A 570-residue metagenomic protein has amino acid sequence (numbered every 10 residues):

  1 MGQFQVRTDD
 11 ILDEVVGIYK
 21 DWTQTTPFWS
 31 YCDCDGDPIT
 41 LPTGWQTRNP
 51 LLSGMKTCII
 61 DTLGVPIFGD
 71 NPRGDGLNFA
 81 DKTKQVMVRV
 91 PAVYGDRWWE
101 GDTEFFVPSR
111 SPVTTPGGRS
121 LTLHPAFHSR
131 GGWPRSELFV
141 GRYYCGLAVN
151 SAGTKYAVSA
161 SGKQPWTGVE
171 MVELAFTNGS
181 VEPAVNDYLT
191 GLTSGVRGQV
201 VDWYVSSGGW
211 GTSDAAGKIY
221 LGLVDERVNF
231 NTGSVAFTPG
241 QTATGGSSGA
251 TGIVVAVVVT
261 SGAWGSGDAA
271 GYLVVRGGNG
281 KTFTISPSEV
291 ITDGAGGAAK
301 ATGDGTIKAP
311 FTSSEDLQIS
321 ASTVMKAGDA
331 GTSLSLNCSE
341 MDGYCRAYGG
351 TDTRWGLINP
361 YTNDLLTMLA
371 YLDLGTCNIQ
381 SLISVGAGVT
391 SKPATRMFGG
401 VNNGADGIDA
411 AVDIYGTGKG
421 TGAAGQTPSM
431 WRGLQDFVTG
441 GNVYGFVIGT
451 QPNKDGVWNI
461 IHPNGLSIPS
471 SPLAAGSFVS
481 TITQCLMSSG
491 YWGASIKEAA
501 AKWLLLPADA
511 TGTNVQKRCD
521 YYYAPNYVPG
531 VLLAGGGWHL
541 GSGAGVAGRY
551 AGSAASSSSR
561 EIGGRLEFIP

Functional and structural regions predicted by a protein language model:
M1-L12, R565-P570: Enriched but not universal
D10-R48, M55: Primarily auto-inhibitory N-terminal propeptides
F28-L41, E100-T114, N150-G168, A327-G328 (+1 more regions): Short, polar loop/linker segments at the starts of domains and inter-domain junctions
G44-T122: Extended, Lys/Arg-enriched charged tracts that mediate electrostatic binding to polyanionic substrates
G74-K84, T115-V169, P310-F437: Short aromatic-cysteine micro-motif
E170-V290, A295-A309: Autoprocessing Asn-cyclization modules and mimics
Y361-D364, T390-I408, T417-G420, L434-Q451 (+1 more regions): C-terminal, surface-exposed recognition/capping segments
Q451-N464: A short, polar/charged loop-to-alpha-helix boundary motif
